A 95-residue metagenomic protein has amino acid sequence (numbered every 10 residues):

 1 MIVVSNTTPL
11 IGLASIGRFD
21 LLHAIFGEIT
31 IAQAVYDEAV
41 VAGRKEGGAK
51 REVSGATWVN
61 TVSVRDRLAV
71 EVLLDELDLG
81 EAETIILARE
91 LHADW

Functional and structural regions predicted by a protein language model:
M1-V4, T8-W95: Active-site-proximal, substrate-binding regions of enzyme catalytic domains and RNA-binding/basic surfaces
